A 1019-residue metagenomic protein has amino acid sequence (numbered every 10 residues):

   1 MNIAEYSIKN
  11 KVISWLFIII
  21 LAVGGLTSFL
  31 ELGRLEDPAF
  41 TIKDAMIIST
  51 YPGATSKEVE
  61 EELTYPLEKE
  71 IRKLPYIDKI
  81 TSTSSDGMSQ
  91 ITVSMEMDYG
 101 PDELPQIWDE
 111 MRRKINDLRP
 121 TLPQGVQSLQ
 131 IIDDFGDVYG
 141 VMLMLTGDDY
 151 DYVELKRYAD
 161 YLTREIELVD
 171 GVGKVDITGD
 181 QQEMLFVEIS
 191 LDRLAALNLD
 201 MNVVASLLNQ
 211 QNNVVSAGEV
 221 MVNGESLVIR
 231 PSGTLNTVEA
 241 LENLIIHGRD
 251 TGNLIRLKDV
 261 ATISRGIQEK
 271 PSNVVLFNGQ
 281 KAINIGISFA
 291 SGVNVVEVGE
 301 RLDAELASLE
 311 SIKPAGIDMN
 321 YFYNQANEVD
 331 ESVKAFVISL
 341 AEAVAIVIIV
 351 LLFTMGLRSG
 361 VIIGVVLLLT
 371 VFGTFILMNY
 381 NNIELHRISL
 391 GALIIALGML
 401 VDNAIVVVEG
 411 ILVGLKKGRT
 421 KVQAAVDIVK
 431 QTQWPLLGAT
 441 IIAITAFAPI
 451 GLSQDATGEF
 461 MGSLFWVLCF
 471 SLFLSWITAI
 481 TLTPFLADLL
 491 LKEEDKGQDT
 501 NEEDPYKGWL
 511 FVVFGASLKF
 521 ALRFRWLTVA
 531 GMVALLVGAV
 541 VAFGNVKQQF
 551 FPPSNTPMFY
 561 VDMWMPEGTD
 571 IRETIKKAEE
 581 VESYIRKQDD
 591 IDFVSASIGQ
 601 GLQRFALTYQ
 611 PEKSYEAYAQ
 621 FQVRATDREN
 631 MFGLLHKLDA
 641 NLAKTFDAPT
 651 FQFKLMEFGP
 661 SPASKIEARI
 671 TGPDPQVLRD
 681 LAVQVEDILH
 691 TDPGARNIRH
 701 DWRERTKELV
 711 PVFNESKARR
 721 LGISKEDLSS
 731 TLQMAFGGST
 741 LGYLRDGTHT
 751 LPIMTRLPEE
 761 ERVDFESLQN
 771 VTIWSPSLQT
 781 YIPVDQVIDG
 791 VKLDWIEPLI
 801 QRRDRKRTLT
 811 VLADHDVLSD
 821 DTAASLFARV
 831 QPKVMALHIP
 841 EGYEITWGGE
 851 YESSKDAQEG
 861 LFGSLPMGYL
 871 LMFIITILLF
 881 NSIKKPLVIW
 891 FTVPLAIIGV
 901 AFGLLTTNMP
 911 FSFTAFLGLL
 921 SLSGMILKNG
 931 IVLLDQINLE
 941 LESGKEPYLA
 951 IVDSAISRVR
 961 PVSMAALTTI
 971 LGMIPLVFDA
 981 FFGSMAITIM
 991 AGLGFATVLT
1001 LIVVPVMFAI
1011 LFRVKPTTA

Functional and structural regions predicted by a protein language model:
M1-R34, K430-T432, T500-F551, D592 (+2 more regions): Signature of alpha-helical transmembrane segments and their immediate interfacial
Y6, R119, E165-A345, V408 (+3 more regions): Extracytoplasmic/periplasmic membrane-proximal domains and adjacent transmembrane bundles of envelope biogenesis
V12, I19-A54, N116-P123, G248 (+10 more regions): Transmembrane helices with small-residue packing motifs
A22, E58-D134, D192-N213, S232-T234 (+3 more regions): Solvent-exposed, membrane-proximal periplasmic/extracellular interface segments of envelope transport and secretion
G24-E31, A345-V413, L871-R958, S963-F982 (+2 more regions): Hydrophobic transmembrane alpha-helices and their membrane-interface caps in long multi-pass transport proteins
K43-G53, M88-Y99, G136-T163, E183-A195 (+10 more regions): Short, hydrophobic beta-strand segments
F322, V329, V333, V408 (+4 more regions): Helix-loop junctions and hydrophobic alpha-helical segments within the transmembrane domains of large membrane
L397-I411, T432-L452, E459-T500, F621 (+4 more regions): Transmembrane alpha-helices and their membrane-interface boundaries in multi-pass membrane transporters and channels
